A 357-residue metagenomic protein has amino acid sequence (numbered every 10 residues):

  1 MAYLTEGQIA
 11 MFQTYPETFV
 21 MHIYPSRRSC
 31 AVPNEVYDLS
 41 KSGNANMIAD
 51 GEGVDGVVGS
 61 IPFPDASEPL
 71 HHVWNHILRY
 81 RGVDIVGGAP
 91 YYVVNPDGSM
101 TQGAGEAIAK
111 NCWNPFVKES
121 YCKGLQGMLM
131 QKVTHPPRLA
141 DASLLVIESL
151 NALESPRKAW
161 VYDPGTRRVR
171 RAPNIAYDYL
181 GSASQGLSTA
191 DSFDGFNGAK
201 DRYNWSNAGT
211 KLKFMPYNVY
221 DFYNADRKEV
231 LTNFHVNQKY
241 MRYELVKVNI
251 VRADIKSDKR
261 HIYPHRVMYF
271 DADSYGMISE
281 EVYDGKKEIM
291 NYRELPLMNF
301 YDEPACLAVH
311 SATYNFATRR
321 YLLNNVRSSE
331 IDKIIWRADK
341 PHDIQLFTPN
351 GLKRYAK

Functional and structural regions predicted by a protein language model:
M1-D55, G165-T166, Y177-M215, V219-Q238 (+3 more regions): Non-transmembrane domains of secretory- and envelope-associated proteins
M1-P156, D163: Solvent-exposed N-terminal domain segments of exported/luminal and surface proteins
Y92-V93, S99-H135, D191-M268, I278: Extended beta-strand-rich segments in extracellular/periplasmic secretory proteins, especially within noncatalytic
K132-P136, Y162, D254-K256, Y283 (+1 more regions): A generic structural motif
R138-L139, N151-L153, Y243, D258-I262 (+1 more regions): Short glycine/serine/proline-enriched coil/turn segments at secondary-structure junctions
A140-S143, S155-P156, H261-H265, I278 (+2 more regions): Short, surface-exposed coil-to-beta transition loops
I147-A152, P264-S279: A short, surface-exposed beta-strand/turn
